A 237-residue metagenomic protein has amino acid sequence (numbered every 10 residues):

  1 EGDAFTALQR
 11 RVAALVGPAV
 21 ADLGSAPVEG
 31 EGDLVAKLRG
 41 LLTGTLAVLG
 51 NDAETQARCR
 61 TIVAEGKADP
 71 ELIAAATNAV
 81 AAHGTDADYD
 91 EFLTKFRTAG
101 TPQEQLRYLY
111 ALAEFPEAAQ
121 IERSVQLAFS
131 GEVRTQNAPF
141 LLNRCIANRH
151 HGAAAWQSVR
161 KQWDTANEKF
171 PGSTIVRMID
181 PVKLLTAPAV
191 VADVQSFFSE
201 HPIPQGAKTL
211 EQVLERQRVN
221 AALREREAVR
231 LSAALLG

Functional and structural regions predicted by a protein language model:
E1-G237: Long, ordered, helix-rich scaffold segments
